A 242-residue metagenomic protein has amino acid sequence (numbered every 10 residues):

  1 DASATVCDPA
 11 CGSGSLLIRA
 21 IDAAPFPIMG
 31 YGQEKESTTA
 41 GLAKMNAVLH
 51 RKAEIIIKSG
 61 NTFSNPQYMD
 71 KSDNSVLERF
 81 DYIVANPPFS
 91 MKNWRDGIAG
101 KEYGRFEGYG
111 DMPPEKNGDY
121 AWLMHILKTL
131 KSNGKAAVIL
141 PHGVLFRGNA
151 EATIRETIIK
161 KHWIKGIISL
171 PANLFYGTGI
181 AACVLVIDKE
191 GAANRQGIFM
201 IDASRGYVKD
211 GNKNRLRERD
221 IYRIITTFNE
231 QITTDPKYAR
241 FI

Functional and structural regions predicted by a protein language model:
D1-M29, T39: Class I S-adenosyl-L-methionine
A4-C11, Y31, I57-S59, F199-I201: Beta-strand segments within the central parallel beta-sheet cores of soluble alpha/beta enzyme folds
I18-P25, M45-V48, K128: Short, well-ordered alpha-helices that flank and scaffold nucleotide-derived cofactor binding pockets
R19, L42-M45, Y68-K71, W94-I98: Short acidic, glycine/serine/threonine-rich loops at helix termini
P27-Y31, E54, K135: Residues at the starts of beta-strands that form the adenosine-phosphate
E34-K35: Conserved acidic E/D residue at the C-terminus of a beta-strand in Rossmann-like folds
K44-L77: S-adenosyl-L-methionine
K71-I242: A conserved structural/catalytic subdomain of Rossmann-like adenosyl-cofactor enzymes
